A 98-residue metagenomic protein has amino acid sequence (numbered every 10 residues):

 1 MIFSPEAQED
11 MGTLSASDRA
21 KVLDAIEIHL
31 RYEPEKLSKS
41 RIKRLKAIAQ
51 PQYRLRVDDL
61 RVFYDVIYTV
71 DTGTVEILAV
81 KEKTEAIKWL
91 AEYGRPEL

Functional and structural regions predicted by a protein language model:
M1, Y53-L55, G73: Residues that recognize and position ribonucleotide moieties
M1-I2, I42, V62: Generic structural motif
M1-I26: Arg/Lys-rich, positively charged N-terminal/basic patches that mediate binding to nucleic acids
E9-T13, V57-R61, D65-L98: Enriched for short, Lys/Arg-rich terminal
I28-R56, G94: A short, surface-exposed loop/turn module that caps and links secondary-structure elements
